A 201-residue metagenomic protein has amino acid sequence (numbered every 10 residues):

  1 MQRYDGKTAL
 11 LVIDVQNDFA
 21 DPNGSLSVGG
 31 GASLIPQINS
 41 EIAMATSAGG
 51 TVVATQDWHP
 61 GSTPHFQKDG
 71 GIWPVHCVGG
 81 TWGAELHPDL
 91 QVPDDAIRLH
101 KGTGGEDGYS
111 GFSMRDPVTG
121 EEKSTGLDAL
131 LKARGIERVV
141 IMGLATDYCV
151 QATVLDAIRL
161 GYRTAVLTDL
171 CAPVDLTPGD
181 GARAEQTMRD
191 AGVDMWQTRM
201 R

Functional and structural regions predicted by a protein language model:
M1-G105, A133, E137, Y162-V166 (+1 more regions): Active-site acidic carboxylates
I38, S124, V150: Aromatic/hydrophobic pocket-lining residues that form the small-molecule binding cavity in soluble enzyme cores
V75-G80, D116-G120, G143: Short, surface-exposed loop/turn motifs that are enriched in glycine and acidic residues and include a nearby proline
D107-R134, R138: Alpha-helical scaffold elements lining the catalytic groove of polysaccharide deacetylases
I136-C149, T168: Glycine-rich anion-binding loop/nest that anchors nucleotide
D147-Q151, V174-D175: Loop/helix-junction capping segments adjacent to catalytic residues or to phosphate/diphosphate-binding pockets
I158: Gly/Ala-rich phosphate-binding loop of Rossmann-like dinucleotide-binding domains, activating on the conserved
